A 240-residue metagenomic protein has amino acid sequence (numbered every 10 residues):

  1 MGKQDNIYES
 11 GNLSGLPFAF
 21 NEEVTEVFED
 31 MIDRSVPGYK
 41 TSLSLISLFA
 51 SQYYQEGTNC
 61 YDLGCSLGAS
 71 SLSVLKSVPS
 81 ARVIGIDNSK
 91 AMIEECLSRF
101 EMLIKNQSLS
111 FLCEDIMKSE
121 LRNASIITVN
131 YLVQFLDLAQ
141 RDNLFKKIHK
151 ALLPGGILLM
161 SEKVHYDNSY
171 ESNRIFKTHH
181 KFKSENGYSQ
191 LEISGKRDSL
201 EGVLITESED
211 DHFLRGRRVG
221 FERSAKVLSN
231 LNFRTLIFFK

Functional and structural regions predicted by a protein language model:
L13-P17, V24-S42: Class I SAM-dependent methyltransferase Rossmann-like catalytic core, especially the SAM/SAH-binding loop
G38-E56: Conserved alpha-helix/loop element of class I SAM-dependent methyltransferases that forms part of the SAM/SAH-binding
G57-S66: Conserved class I S-adenosyl-L-methionine
Y61, S70-M117: Class I SAM-dependent methyltransferase SAM/SAH-binding core
T128: A conserved beta-strand element that flanks and buttresses the S-adenosyl-L-methionine
D142-P154: A short glycine-rich, Lys/Arg-flanked "PGG" loop and its adjoining helix->strand segment in the class I
G155-K163: Conserved beta-strand signature within the Rossmann-like core of class I S-adenosyl-L-methionine
K163-R215: C-terminal alpha-helical "lid/dimerization" subdomain adjacent to the S-adenosyl-L-methionine
